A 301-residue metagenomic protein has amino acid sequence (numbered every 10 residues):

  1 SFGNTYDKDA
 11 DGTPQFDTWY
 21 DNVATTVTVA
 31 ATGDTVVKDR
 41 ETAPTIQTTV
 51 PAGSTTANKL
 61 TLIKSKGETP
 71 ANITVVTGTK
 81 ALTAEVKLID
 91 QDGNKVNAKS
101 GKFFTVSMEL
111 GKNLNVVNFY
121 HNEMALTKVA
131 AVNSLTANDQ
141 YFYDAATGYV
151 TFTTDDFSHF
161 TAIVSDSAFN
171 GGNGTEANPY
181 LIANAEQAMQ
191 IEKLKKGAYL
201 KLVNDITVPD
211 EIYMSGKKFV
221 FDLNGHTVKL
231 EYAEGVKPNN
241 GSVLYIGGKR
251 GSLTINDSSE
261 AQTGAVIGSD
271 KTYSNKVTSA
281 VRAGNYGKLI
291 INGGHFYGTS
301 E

Functional and structural regions predicted by a protein language model:
S1, D205, F219-F221, H226 (+6 more regions): Solvent-exposed loop/turn tips at the surfaces of repeat/solenoid architectures
S1-A43, G53-T55, K66-A81, M124-L126 (+1 more regions): Extracellular/surface-exposed low-complexity segments
D7-G12, S134-N138, F169, S269-S274: Surface-exposed intrinsically disordered loops and tails
A31-G33, K66-L126: Proteolytic processing hotspots in large secreted/extracellular or virion-associated proteins and select intracellular
V36-K38, Q47, L62, Y180-N184 (+2 more regions): Glycine-rich repeat segments that build the extracellular carbohydrate-interaction surface of secreted and virion
V86-K87, Q91-N94, A146-D155, Y180-N184 (+1 more regions): Generic recognition of long tandem-repeat/solenoid scaffolds
V129-T147: Extracellular/luminal ectodomains and secreted, surface-exposed scaffolds of diverse proteins
K193-K195, T207-V220, K229-N256, D270-L289: Extracellular beta-strand-rich solenoid/capping regions of secreted or surface-exposed proteins that bind or remodel
